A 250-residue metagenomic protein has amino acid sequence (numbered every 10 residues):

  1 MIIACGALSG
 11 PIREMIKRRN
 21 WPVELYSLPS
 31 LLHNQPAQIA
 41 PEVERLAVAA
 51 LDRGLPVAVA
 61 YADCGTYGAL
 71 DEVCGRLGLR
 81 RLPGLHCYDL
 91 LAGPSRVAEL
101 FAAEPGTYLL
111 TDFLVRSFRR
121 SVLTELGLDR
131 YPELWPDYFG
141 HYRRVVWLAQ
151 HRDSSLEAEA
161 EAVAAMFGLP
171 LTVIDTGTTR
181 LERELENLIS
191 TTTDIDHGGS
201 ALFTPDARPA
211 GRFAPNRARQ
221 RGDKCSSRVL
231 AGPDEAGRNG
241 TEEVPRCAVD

Functional and structural regions predicted by a protein language model:
M1-R19: N-terminal basic/disordered segments at the start of proteins
P22-I39, V173-D175: A short beta-strand-loop structural module common to alpha/beta enzyme folds
P36-A49: Glycine-rich, highly charged phosphate/nucleotide-binding loops
P56-Y61: Short glycine-rich phosphate-binding loop at a beta-alpha junction
G68-S121: Long, charge-dense
A102, G106-E157: A conserved mid-domain beta-alpha-beta active-site/ligand-binding segment of alpha/beta enzyme cores
P136-L202: Hydrophobic secondary-structure block in the mid-to-C-terminal portion of proteins
T176-G232, G240-D250: C-terminal accessory extensions appended to soluble enzyme cores
